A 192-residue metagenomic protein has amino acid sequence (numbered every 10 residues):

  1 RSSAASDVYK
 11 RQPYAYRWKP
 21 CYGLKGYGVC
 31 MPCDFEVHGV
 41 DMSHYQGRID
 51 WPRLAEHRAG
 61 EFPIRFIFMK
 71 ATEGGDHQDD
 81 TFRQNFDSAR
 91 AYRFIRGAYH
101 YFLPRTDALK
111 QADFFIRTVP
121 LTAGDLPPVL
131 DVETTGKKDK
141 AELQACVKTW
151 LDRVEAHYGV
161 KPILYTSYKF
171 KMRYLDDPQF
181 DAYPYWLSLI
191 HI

Functional and structural regions predicted by a protein language model:
S2-Y9, I192: Short, small-residue-biased leader/transition segments that mark boundaries at the very start of proteins
A4, E36, P63, F94 (+3 more regions): Short loop/turn motifs at secondary-structure junctions
R11-E73: Boundary/entry segment of secreted carbohydrate-active catalytic domains
G39-D41, R65-K70, I95-H100, L126-D131 (+2 more regions): Structural recognition of the beta-strand scaffold that forms the well-ordered cores of secreted hydrolase catalytic
V40-P52, K70-T81, Y101-K110, G136-K140 (+1 more regions): Acidic-and-aromatic substrate-binding clefts and catalytic sites of carbohydrate-active enzymes
P52-F62, F82-R93, F115-G124: Acidic (Asp/Glu)-rich catalytic clusters
R53, F66, T81-Q84, S88 (+4 more regions): Extracytoplasmic/secreted proteins, especially bacterial periplasmic and envelope-associated proteins
A59, T118-P128, E133-I190: Surface-exposed substrate-engagement region within the catalytic domains of secreted or surface-exposed extracellular
